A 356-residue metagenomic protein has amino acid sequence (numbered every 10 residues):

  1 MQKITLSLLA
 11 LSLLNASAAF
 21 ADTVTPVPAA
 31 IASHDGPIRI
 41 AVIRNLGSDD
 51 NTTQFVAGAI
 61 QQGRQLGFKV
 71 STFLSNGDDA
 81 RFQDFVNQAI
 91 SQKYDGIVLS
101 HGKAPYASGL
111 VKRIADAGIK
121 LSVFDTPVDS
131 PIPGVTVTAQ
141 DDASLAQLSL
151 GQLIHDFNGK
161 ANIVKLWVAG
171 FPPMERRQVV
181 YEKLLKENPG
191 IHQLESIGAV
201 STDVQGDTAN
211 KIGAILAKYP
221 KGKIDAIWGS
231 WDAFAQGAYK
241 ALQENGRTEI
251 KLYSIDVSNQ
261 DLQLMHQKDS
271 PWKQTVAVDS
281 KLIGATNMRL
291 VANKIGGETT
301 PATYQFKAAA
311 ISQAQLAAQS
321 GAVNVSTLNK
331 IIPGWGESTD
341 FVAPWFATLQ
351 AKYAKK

Functional and structural regions predicted by a protein language model:
M1-A21: Gram-negative bacterial Sec-dependent N-terminal signal peptides
A21-K356: A residue-level marker of the well-folded mature domains of exported/periplasmic proteins
